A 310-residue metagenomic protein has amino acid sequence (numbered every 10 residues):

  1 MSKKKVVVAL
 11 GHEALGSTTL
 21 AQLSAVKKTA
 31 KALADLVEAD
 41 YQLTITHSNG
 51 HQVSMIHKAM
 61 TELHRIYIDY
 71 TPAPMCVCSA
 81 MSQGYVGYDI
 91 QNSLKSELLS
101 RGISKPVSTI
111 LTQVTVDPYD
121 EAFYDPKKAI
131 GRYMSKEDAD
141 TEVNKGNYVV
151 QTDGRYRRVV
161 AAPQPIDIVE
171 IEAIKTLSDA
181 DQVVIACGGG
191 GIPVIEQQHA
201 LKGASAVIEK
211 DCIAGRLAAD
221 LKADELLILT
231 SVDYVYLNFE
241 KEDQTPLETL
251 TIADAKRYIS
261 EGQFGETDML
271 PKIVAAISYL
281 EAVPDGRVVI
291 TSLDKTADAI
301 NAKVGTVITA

Functional and structural regions predicted by a protein language model:
S2-A310: C-terminal catalytic "cap/lid" subdomain
